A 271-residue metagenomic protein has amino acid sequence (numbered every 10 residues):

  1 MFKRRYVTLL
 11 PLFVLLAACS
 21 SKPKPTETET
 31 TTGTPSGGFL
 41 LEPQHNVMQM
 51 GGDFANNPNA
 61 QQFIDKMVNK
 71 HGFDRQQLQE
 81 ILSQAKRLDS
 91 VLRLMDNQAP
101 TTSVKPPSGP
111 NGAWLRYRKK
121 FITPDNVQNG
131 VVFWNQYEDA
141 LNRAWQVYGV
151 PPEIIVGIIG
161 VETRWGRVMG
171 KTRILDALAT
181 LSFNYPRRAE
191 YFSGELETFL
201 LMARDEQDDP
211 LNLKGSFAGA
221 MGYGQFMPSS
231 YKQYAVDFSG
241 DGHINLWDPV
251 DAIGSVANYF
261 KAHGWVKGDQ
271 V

Functional and structural regions predicted by a protein language model:
M1-T8: Bacterial N-terminal signal peptides that target proteins for export
L15-A18: C-terminal motif of bacterial Sec signal peptides marking the signal peptidase cleavage site
S21-W145: An acidic, Gly/Ser/Thr/Pro-rich helix-cap/linker signature
P58-M67, F73, Q77-E80, Q136-R143 (+6 more regions): Extracytoplasmic/secreted proteins, especially bacterial periplasmic and envelope-associated proteins
L78-D89, G149-G166, F199-R204, V256-A257: Short, functionally critical alpha-helical segments immediately adjacent to catalytic or ligand/cofactor-binding
R87-L94, T163-T172, N184-R188, E206-L211 (+2 more regions): Secretory-pathway/luminal and periplasmic proteins that interact with or process carbohydrate-rich
K119-V132, L181-E190, Q207, S229-W247: Substrate-binding clefts and substrate-entry loops adjacent to catalytic sites of polymer-processing enzymes acting on
E206-V271: Flexible, glycine-rich surface segments
